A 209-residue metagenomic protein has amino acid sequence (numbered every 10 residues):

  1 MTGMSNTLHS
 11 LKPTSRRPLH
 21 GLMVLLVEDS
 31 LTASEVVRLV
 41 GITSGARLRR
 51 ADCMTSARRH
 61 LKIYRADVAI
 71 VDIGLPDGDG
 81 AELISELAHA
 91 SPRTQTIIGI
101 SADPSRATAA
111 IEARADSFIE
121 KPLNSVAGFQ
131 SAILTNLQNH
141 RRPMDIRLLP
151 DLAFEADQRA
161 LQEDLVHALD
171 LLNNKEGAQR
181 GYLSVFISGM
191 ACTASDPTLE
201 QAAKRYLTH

Functional and structural regions predicted by a protein language model:
M1-L25, R38, I146-A153, L171: Non-catalytic signal-transmission and effector/linker regions of two-component phosphorelay proteins
S30-D52: Two-component/phosphorelay signaling modules centered on CheY-like receiver
R50-V68: Acidic, metal-coordinating helix/loop segments flanking the phosphotransfer/catalytic sites of two-component signaling
C53, D79-E82: Acidic catalytic/metal-coordinating carboxylates
D72: Active-site residues of response regulator receiver
A81-R93: Short amphipathic alpha-helix used as the core "switch/output" element in two-component signaling
T94-S105, I119-E120: A short, hydrophobic beta-strand element within the central beta-sheet of small alpha/beta folds
I146-H209: C-terminal output/effector regions of signal-responsive regulators
